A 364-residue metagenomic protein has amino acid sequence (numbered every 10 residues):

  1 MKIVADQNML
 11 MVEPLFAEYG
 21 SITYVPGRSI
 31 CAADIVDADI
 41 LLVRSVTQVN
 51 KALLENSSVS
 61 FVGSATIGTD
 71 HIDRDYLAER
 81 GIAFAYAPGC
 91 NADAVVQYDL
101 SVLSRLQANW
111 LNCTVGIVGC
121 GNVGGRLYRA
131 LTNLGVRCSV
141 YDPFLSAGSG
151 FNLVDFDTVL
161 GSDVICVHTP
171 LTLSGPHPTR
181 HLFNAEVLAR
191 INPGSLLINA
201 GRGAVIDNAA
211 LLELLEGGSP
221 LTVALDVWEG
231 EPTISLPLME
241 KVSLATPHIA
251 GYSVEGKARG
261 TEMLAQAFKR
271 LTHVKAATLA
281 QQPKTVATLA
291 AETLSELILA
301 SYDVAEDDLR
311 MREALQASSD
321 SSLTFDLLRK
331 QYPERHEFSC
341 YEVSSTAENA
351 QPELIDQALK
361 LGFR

Functional and structural regions predicted by a protein language model:
M1-A38, S139: N-terminal glycine-/charge-rich "phosphate-binding" loop or analogous flexible N-terminal tail
D6, V43-R44, A65, C166-L171 (+1 more regions): Short, well-ordered coil/turn residues at beta-beta hairpins and beta-strand->alpha-helix junctions within
Q7, V96, N112-T132: Glycine-rich adenosine-cofactor-binding loop
L10, N133-G150: NAD(P)-binding Rossmann-fold cofactor-contacting core
D39-W110: Phosphate/diphosphate ligand-binding glycine-rich loop within oxidoreductases
V49-N50, L145-L236: Rossmann-like adenosine-cofactor binding region
V96-N112, N133-L134, E262-R270: Oxidoreductase and adenylate-handling cofactor-binding alpha/beta cores
G194, R202-R364: Rossmann-like dinucleotide-binding domain for NAD(H)/NADP(H)
